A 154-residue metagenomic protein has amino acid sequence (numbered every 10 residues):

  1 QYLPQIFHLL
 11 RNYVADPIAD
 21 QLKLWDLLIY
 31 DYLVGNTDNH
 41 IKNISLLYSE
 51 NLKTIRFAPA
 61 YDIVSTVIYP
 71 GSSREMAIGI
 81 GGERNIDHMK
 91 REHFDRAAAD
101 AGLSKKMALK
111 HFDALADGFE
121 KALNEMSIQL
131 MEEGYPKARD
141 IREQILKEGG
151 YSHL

Functional and structural regions predicted by a protein language model:
Q1-I41, S45-L154: Anionic ligand-binding catalytic core segments
